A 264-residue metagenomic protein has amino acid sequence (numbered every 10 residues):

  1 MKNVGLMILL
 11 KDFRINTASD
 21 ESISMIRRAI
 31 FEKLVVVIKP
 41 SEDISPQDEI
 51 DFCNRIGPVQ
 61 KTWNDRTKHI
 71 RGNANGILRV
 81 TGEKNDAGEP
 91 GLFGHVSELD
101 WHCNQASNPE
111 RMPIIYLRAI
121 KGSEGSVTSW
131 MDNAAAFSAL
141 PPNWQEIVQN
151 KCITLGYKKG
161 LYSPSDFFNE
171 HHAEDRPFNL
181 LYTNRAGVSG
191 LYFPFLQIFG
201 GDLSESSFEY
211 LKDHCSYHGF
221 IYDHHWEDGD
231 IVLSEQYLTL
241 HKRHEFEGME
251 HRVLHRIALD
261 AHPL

Functional and structural regions predicted by a protein language model:
K2-K33, V37-D230, Y237-L264: Non-heme Fe(II) oxygenase catalytic core, chiefly the N-lobe of the double-stranded beta-helix
